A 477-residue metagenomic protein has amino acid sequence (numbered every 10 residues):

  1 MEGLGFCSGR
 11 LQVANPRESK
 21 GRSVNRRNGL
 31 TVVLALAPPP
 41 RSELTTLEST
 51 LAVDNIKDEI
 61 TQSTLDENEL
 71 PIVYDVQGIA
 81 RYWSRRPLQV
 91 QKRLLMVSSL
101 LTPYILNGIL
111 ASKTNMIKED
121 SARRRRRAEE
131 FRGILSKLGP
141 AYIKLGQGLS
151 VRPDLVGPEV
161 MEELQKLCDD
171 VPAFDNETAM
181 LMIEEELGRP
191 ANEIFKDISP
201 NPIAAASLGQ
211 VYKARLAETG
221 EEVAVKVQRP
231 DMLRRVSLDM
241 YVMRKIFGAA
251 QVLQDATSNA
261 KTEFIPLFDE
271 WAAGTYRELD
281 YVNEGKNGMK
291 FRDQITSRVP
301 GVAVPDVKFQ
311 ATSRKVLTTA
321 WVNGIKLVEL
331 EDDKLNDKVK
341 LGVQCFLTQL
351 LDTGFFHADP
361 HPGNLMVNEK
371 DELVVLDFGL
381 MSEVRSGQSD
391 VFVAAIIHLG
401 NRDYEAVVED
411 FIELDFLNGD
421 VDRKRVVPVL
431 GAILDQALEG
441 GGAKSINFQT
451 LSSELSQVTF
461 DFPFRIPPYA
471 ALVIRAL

Functional and structural regions predicted by a protein language model:
E2-Q210, T219-E222, R234-P266, A272: N-terminal accessory/targeting segments that precede structured cores
V76-Q91, E119-R126, R152, L267-D269 (+4 more regions): Helix-rich C-lobe and terminal helical cap/extension of kinase-like folds
A141, A205-L208, Q310-T318, T450: Core structural elements
Q165-P172, E184, L233, S237-L238 (+6 more regions): ATP-dependent phospho-/nucleotidyl transfer catalytic cores
P200-A206, K308-A311, A471-L472: A short beta-turn/loop motif at secondary-structure boundaries
K213, E221-R229: Glycine-rich ATP phosphate-binding loop
A214-R215, P360: Conserved beta3 strand of the Hanks-type protein kinase catalytic N-lobe
G363-V367: Hydrophobic residue at the +6 position relative to the catalytic HRD Asp in the kinase catalytic loop
